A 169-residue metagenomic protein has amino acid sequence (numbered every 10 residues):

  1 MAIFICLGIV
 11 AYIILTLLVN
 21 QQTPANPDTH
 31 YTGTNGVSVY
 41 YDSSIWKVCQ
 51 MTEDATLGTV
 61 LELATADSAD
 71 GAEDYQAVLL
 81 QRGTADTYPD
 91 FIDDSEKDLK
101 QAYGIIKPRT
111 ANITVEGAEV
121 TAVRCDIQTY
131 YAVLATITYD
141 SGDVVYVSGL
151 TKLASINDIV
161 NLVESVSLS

Functional and structural regions predicted by a protein language model:
A2-L17: Hydrophobic membrane-insertion alpha-helices, especially the h-region of bacterial N-terminal signal peptides
I13, W46, I92-E96: Extracellular glycan-recognition regions
Q21-G58: N-terminal "mature-domain start" segment
S38, K47, T121, V145-Y146: General beta-strand recognition
S43-W46, S141-S169: Surface-exposed amphipathic alpha-helical segments
T52-V144, L150, A154: Conserved polar/disulfide-associated segments of primarily extracytoplasmic proteins
